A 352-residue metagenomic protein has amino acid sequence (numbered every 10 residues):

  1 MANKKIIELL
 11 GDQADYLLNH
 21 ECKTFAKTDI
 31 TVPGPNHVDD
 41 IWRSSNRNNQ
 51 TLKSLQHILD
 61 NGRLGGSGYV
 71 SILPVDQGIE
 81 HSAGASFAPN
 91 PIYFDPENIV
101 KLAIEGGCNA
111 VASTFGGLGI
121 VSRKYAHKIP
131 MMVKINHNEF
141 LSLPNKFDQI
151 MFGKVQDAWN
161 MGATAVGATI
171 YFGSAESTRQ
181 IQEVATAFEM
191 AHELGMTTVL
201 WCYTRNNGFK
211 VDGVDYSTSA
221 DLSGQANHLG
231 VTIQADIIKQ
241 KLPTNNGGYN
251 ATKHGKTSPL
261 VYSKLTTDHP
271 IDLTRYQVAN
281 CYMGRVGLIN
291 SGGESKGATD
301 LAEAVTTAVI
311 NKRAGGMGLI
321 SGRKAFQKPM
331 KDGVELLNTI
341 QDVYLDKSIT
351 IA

Functional and structural regions predicted by a protein language model:
M1-H81, S86, G119-K128, Y276: N-terminal amphipathic alpha-helix/helix-capping segment at the start of soluble metabolic enzymes
F25-P33, G65, G78-I289, A298-M317 (+1 more regions): Alpha/beta enzyme core
S45, T267, G297-A298, M330: Hydrophobic alpha-helical scaffolding
F172-S174, E294-K296, A325-Q327: Short histidine/acidic/glycine/proline-rich micro-motifs that form metal- and phosphate-coordinating active-site loops
L288-E294, S321-K324: Glycine-rich beta-strand-to-loop/alpha-helix junction loops that act as flexible
A314-G315, A325-A352: C-terminal helical cap(s) of enzyme catalytic domains, especially alpha/beta-barrels
